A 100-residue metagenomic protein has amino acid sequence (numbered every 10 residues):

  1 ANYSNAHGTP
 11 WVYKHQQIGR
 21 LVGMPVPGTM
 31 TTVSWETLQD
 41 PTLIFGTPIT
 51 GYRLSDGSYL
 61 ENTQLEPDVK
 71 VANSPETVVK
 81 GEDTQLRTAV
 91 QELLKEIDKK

Functional and structural regions predicted by a protein language model:
A1-K100: C-terminal "post-core" interaction segments
